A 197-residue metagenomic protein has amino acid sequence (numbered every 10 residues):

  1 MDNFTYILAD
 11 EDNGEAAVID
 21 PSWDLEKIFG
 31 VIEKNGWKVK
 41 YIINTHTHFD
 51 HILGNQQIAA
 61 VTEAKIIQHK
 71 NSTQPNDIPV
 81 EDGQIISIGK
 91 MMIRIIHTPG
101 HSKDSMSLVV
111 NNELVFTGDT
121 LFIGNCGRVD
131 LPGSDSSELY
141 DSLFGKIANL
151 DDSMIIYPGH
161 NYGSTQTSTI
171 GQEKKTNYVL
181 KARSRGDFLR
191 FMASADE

Functional and structural regions predicted by a protein language model:
M1-D2, N13-A16, W23-R94, K175-V179 (+1 more regions): Active-site HxH/HxHxD metal-binding segment of metal-dependent hydrolases
I7, I85-V110, V115: Core dinuclear metal-dependent hydrolase active-site scaffold
L8, A17-I19, F116: Conserved catalytic cores of phosphodiester-cleaving nucleases, focusing on short active-site segments
A9, E81, P99, G171: Residue-level detector of conserved, well-ordered beta-strand and adjacent loop positions that form binding/recognition
P21, I52, L139-L143: Aromatic/hydrophobic pocket-lining residues that form the small-molecule binding cavity in soluble enzyme cores
I42-I52, I96-D104, I156-G163: Histidine-centered catalytic micro-motifs
S102-D196: Metallo-beta-lactamase
